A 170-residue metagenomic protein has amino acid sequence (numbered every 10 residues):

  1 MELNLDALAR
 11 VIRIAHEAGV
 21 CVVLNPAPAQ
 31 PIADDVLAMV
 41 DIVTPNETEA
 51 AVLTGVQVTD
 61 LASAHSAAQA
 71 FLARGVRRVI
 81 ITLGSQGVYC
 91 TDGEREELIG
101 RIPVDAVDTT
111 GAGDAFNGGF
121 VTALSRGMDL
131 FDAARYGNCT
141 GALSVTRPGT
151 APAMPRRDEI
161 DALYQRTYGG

Functional and structural regions predicted by a protein language model:
M1-S66, S85-V88: Conserved beta-alpha-beta core of the PfkB/ribokinase-like small-molecule kinase fold
E17, Q30-M39, L61-G170: Conserved phosphate-binding/catalytic region of the ribokinase-like
